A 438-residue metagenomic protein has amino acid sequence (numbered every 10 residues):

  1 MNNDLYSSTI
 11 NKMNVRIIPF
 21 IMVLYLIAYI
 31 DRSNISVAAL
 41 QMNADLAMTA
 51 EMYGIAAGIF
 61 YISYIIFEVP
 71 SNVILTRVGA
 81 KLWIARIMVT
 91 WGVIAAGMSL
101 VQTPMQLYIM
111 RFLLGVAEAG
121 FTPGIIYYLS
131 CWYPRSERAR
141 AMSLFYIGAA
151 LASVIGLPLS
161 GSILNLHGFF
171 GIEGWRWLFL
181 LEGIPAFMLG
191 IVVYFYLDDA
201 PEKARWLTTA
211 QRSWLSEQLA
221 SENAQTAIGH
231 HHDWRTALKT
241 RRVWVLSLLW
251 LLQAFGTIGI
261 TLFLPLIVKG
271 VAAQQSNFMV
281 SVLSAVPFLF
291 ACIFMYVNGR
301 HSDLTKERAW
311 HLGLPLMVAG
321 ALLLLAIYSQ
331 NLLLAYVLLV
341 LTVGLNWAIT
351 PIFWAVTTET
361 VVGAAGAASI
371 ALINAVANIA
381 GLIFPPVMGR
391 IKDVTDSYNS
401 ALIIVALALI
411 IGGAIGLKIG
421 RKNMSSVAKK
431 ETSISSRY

Functional and structural regions predicted by a protein language model:
I35-S36, R235-Y296, T350, W354 (+1 more regions): Extracytoplasmic gate region of multi-pass secondary transporters
A47, G79, L100-Q106, A117 (+3 more regions): Helix-breaking motifs and short loop linkers at transmembrane-helix boundaries and internal kinks in secondary membrane
I66-M105: Conserved MFS/SLC helix-loop-helix module at the cytosolic interface between two early adjacent transmembrane helices
F67-G79, F294-E307, K392: Helix-to-loop junctions at the C-terminal end of transmembrane segments in multipass secondary transporters
T76-M88, D303-L316: Cytoplasmic membrane-interface "Motif A"-like loop-to-helix N-cap segments of 12-TM Major Facilitator Superfamily
M110-I147: Cytoplasmic helix-loop-helix junction between adjacent transmembrane helices in 12-TM secondary transporters
R140-L164, P185-A186, N374-F384: Glycine-rich segments within core transmembrane alpha-helices of 12-TM secondary carriers
K306-V356: C-terminal transmembrane helical hairpin of 12-TM major facilitator-type secondary transporters
